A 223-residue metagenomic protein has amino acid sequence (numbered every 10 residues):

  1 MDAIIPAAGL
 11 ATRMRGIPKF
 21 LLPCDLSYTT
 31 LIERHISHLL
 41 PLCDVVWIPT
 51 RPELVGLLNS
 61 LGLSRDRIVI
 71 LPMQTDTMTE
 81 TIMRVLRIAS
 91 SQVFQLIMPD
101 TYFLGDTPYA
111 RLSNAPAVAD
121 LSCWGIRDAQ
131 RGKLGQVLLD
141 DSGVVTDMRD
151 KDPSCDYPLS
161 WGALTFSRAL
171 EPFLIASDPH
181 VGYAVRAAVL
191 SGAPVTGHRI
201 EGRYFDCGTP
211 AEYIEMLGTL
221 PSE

Functional and structural regions predicted by a protein language model:
M1-V55: N-terminal glycine-rich phosphate-binding loop and ensuing alpha1 helix
D2, D44-V46, V93, D120 (+1 more regions): Residues at the starts of beta-strands that form the adenosine-phosphate
G9, D100, T209: Active-site glycine-centered loops adjacent to acidic/histidine catalytic or metal-binding residues that shape
L21, V137-L139, G197: A structural signal for short hydrophobic beta-strand segments in well-ordered beta-sheet cores
L31-H35, E80-R84, A184: Well-ordered alpha-helical segments embedded in enzymatic catalytic cores
P49-R51, V69-M73, M148-K151, H198-I200: Conserved beta-strand termini and adjacent loop/short-helix elements that scaffold enzyme active sites in alpha/beta
V55-D140: Conserved beta-loop-beta/alpha segment of the NTase-like Rossmann-fold superfamily that binds/positions NTPs
S113, V144-E223: Catalytic-core segments of class I nucleotidyltransferases/pyrophosphorylases that form NMP-activated intermediates
